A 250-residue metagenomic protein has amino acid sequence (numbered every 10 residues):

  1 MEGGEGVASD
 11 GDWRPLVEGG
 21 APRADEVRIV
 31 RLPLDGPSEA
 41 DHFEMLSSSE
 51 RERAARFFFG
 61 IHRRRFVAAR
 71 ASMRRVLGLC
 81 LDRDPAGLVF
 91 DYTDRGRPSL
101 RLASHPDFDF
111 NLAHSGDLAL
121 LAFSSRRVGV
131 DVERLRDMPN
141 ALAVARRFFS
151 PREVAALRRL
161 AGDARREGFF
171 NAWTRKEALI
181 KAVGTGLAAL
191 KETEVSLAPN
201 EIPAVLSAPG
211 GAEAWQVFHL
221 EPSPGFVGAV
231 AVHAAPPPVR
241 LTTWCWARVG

Functional and structural regions predicted by a protein language model:
M1-G250: Core catalytic alpha/beta fold that binds nucleotide/phospho-ligands
